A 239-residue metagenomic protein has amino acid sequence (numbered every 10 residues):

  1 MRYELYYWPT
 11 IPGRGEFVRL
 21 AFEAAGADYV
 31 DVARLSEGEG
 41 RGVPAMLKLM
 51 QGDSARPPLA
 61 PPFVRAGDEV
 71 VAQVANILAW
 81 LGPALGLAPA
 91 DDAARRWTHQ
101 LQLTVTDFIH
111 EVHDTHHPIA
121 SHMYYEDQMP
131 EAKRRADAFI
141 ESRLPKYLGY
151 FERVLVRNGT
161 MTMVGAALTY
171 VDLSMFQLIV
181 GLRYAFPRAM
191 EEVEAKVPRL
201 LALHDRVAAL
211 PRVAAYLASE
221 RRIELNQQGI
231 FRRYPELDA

Functional and structural regions predicted by a protein language model:
M1-R135, M163, Y234-D238: GST-like domain detector, emphasizing the conserved glutathione-binding G-site in the N-terminal thioredoxin-like
A93, Q100-A209: GST-like fold's C-terminal all-alpha helical module
V213-S219: C-terminal anion-handling pockets and recognition modules
R221-A239: C-terminal helix/juxtamembrane-tail motif
